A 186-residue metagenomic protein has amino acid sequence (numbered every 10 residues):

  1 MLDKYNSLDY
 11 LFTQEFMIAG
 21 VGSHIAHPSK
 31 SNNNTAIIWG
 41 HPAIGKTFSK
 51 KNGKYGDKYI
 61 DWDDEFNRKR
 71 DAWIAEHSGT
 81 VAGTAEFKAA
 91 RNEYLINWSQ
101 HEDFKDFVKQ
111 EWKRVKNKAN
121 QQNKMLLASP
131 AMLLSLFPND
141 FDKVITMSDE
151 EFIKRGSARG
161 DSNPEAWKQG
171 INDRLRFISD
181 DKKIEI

Functional and structural regions predicted by a protein language model:
Y5-A26: N-terminal pre-Walker A segment at the start of P-loop NTPase domains
A36-K54: Glycine-rich phosphate-binding P-loop
A36-W39, Y59-D61, K124-P130, K143-I145: Short, hydrophobic beta-strand segments that form beta-sheet elements in well-ordered domains
K50-Y55, L133-D140: Short loop/helix-cap segments at secondary-structure boundaries that form the rim of catalytic
G53-Q110: Conserved substrate/cofactor phosphate-moiety recognition/catalytic segment in nucleotide-dependent phosphotransferases
E93-P138, I145: Glycine-rich phosphate-binding loop used to anchor ATP phosphates in small-molecule kinases, encompassing both
P138-G156: Conserved phosphate-donor/acceptor-positioning beta-strand/loop module used by diverse small-molecule
A158-I186: Small-molecule kinase domains that catalyze NTP-dependent phosphoryl transfer to phosphate-bearing small molecules
